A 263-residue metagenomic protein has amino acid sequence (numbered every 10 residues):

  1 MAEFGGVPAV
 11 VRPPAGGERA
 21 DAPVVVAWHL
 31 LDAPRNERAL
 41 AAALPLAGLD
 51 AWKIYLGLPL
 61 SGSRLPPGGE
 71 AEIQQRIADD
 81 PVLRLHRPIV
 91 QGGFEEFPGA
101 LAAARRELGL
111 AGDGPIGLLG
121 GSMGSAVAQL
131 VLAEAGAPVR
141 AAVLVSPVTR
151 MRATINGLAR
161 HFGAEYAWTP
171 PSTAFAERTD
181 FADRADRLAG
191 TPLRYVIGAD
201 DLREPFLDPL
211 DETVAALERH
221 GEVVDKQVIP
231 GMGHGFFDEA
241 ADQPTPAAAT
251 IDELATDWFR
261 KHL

Functional and structural regions predicted by a protein language model:
G5-E72: Short, surface-exposed "cap/lid" segments of acyl-processing enzymes
L31, S122, V148, A199-D201: Residue-level signal for short, function-critical loop segments
R64-D79, G157-H161: Short, flexible, mixed-charge acidic loops at enzyme active sites
I73-L108: Alpha/beta-hydrolase active-site loop
G92, E96, P209, T250-L254: Charged catalytic carboxylate motif
G99-G163: Primarily recognizes the serine-hydrolase "nucleophile elbow" in alpha/beta-hydrolase and SGNH/GDSL folds
R152-R219: The feature captures the conserved acid-bearing segment of alpha/beta-hydrolase catalytic domains
H220-L263: C-terminal catalytic histidine-bearing segment of alpha/beta-hydrolase fold enzymes
